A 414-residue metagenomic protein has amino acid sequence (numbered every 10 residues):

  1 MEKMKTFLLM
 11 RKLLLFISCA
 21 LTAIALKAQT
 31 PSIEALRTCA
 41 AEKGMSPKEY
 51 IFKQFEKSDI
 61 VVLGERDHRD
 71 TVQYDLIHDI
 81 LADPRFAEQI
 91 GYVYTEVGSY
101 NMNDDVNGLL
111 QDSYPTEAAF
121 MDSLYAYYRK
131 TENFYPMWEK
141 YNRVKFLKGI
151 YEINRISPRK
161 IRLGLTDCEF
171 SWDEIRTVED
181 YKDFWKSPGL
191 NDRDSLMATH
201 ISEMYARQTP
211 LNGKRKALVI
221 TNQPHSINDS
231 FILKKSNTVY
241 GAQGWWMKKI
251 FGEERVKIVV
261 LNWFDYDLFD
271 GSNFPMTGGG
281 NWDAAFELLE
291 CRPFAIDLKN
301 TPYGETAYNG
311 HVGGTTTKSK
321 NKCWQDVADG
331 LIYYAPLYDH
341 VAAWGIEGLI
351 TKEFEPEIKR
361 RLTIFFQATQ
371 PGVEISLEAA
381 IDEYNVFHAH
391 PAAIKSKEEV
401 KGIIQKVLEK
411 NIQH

Functional and structural regions predicted by a protein language model:
M1-S32: Bacterial Sec-dependent N-terminal signal peptides
A28-H414: Compositional signal for N-terminal targeting/processing segments
